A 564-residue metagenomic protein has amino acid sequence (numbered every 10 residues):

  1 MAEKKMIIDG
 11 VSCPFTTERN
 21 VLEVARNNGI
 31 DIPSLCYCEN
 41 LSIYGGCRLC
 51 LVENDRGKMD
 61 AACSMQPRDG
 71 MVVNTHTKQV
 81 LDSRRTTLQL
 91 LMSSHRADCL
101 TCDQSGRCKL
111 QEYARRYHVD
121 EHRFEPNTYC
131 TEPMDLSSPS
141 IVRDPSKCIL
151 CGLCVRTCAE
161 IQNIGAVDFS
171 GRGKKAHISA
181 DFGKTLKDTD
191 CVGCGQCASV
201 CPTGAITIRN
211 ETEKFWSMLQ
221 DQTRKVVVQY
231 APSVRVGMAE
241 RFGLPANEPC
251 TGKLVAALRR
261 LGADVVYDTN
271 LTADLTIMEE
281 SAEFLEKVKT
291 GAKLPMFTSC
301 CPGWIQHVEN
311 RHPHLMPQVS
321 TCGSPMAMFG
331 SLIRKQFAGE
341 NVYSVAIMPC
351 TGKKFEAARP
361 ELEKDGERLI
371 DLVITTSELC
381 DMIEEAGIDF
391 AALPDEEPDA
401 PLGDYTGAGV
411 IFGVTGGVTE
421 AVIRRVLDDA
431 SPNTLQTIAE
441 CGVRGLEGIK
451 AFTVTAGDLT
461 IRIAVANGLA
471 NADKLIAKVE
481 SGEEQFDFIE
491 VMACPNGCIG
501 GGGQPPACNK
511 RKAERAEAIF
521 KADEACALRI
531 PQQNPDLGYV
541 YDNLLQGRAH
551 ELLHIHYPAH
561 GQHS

Functional and structural regions predicted by a protein language model:
A2-M6: Short structural boundary motif marking the start of a folded domain
I8-V11, D55-R56: Short strand-turn-strand beta-turns centered on an Asx-Gly dipeptide
D9, I141-D144, Q229, V491-M492: Short glycine-rich or small-residue beta-strand-to-loop segments that form or flank ligand, phosphate, metal/Fe-S
S12-F15, T101, V142-P145, D188 (+3 more regions): Residue-level marker of alpha-helix boundaries and capping positions
T16-G70, H76, V80, R209-S564: Iron-sulfur-associated redox domains of electron-transfer enzymes in respiratory and anaerobic energy metabolism
R48-G193, S199, I206-M218, K225: Fe-S ferredoxin-like electron-transfer domains and their immediately adjacent linker/connector regions across
